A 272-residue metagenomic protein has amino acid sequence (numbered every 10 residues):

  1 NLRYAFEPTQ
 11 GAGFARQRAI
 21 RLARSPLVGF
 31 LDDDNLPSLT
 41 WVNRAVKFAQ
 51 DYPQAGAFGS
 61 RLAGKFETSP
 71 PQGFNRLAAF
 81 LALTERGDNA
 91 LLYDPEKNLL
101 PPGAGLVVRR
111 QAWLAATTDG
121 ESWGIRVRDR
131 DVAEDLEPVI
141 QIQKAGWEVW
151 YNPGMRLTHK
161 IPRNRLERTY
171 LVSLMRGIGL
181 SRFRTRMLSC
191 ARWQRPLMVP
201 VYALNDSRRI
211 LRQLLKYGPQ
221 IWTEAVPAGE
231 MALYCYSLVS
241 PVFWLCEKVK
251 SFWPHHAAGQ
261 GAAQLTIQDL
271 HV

Functional and structural regions predicted by a protein language model:
N1-F6: Acidic donor-binding segment of Leloir-type glycosyltransferases
E7-A23: Glycine-rich, basic loop-to-helix element that forms the pyrophosphate-binding segment of sugar-nucleotide handling
R24-S25, P102-T118: Conserved nucleotide-sugar donor-binding and metal-coordinating catalytic region shared by glycosyltransferases
V28: Short aromatic/hydrophobic "clamp" motif used to bind/position activated sugar donors
T40-F74: Conserved donor NDP-sugar-binding/catalytic core segment of glycosyltransferases
S60, L77-L99: Short, flexible, basic/aromatic active-site loop/helix in glycosyltransferases
P101, G124-P138: Acidic donor-binding loop at a coil-to-helix junction in glycosyltransferase catalytic cores that engages
S173-G177, A191-V272: Non-catalytic, C-terminal membrane-associated alpha-helical segments of glycosyltransferases
